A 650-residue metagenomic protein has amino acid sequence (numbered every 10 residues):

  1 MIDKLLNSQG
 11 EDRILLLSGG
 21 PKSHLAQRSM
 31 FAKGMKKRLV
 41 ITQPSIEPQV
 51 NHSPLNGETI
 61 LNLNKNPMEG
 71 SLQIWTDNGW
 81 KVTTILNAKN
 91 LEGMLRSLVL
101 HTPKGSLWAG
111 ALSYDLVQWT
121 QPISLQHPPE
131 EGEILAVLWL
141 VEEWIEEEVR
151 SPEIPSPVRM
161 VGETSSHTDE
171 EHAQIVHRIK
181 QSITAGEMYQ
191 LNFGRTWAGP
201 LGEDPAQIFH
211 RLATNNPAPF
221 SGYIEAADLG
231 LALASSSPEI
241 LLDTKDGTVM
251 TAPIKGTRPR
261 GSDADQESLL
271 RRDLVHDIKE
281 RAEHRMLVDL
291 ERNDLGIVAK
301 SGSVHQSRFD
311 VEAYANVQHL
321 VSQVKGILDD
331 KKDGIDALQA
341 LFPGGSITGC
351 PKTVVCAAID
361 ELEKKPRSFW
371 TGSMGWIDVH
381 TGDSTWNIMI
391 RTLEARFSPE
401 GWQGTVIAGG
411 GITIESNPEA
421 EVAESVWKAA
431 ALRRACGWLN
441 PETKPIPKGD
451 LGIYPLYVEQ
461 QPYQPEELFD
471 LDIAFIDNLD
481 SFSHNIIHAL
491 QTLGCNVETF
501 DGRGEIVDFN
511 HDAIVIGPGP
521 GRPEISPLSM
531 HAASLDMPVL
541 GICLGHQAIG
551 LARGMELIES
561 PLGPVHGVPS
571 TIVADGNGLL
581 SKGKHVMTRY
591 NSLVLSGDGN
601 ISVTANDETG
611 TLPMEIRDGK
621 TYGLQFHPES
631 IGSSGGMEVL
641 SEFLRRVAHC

Functional and structural regions predicted by a protein language model:
M1-P465: Extended alpha-helical targeting/anchoring segments, especially N-terminal organellar/secretory targeting helices
L16, P465-D477: Short hydrophobic beta-strand segments
V288, I476-D477, F626: Active-site flanking residues adjacent to catalytic metal/cofactor-binding acidic residues
R292, D480-S481, S630: Short, glycine/acidic-enriched loop or turn micro-motifs at the edges of active sites
R433-C436, N440, A552-R553, F643-C650: Short, hydrophobic alpha-helical segments
L456-E467, S630-C650: Acyltransferase
D472-A474, D480-I542, Q547, R553 (+1 more regions): Flexible gly/pro-rich beta->alpha loop and the following alpha-helix that scaffold active-site loops
M530-I542, Q547-E638, E642: Pocket-forming structural segment of enzyme catalytic cores
